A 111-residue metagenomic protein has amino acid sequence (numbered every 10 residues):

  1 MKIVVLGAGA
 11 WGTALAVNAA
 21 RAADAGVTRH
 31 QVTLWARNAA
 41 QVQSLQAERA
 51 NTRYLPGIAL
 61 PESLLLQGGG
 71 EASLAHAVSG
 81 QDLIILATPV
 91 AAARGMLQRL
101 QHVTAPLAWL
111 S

Functional and structural regions predicted by a protein language model:
M1-I58, L65-V78, R99: NAD(P)+-binding Rossmann beta1-loop-alpha1 motif at the extreme N-terminus of oxidoreductases
E62-L66, S79-S111: Rossmann-like NAD(P)(H) cofactor-binding subdomain of soluble oxidoreductases
